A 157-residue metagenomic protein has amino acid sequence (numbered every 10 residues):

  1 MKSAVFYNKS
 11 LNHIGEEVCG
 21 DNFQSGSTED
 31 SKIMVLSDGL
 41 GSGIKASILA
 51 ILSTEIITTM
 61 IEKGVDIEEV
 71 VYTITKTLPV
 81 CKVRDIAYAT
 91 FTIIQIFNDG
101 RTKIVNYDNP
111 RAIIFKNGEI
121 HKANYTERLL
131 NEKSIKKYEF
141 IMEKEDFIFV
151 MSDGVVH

Functional and structural regions predicted by a protein language model:
M1-E16, I96-D108, A112-I113, N124: Short glycine- and acidic-rich boundary segments immediately preceding or forming the N-terminal edge of structured
I14-G15, G39-S47, G154-H157: Short acidic, Gly/Ser-rich segments with clustered Asp/Glu that frequently serve as metal-coordination loops in enzyme
E16-E29, K122-H157: Acidic loop->beta-strand submotif enriched in PP2C/PPM serine/threonine phosphatases
Q24-K32, S42-I48: N-terminal glycine-rich anion-binding loops that anchor highly charged ligand groups
S27-K32, S37, S53-T59: Catalytic NTP-binding/metal-coordinating core of nucleotidyl cyclase/transferase enzymes
V35, N106, I148-V150: Residue-level marker for buried hydrophobic side chains located in beta-strands that build the well-ordered beta-sheet
L40-S42, N109-A112, E119-H121, V156: Short, surface-exposed beta-strand-loop junctions and turns on beta-sheet-rich folds
I48-G118, I135: Catalytic core of PPM/PP2C metal-dependent serine/threonine phosphatase domains
